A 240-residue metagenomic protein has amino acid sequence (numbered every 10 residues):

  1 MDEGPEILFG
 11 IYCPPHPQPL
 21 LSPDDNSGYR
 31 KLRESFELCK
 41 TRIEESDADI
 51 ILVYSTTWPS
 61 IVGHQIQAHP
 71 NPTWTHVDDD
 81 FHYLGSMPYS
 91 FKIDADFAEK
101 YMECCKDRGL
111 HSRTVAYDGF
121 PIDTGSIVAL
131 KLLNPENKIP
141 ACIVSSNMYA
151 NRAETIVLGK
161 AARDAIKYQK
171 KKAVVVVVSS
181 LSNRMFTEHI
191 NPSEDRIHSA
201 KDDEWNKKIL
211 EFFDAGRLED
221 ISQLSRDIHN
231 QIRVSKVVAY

Functional and structural regions predicted by a protein language model:
M1-D49, S60-V157, Y168, E188-Y240: Flexible, D/E/H-enriched segments
I11, D49-S55, V144, K171-L181: Beta-strand elements within well-structured catalytic alpha/beta cores of enzymes that handle phosphate/sulfate esters
K160-Y168, A173: Non-transmembrane, aqueous-exposed alpha-helical and coiled segments at domain scale
L181-T187: A structural signal for small-residue-enriched, beta-sheet-centric alpha/beta enzyme cores and oligomeric scaffold folds
